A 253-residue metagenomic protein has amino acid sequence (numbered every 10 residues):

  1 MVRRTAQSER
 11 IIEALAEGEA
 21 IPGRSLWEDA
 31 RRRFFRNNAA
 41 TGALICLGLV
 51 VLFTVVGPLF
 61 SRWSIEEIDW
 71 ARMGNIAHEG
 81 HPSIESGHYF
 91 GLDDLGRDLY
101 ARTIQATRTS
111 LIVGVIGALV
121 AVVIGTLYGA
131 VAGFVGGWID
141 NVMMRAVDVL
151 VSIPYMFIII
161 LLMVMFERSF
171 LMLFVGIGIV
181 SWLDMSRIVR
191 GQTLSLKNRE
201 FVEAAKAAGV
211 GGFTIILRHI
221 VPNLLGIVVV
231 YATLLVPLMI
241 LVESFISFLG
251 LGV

Functional and structural regions predicted by a protein language model:
M1-T126, A130, W138, M239-I240 (+1 more regions): Gly/Trp-centered helix-boundary motif
D94-V253: Alpha-helical transmembrane segments of integral membrane proteins, especially multi-pass inner/plasma-membrane
